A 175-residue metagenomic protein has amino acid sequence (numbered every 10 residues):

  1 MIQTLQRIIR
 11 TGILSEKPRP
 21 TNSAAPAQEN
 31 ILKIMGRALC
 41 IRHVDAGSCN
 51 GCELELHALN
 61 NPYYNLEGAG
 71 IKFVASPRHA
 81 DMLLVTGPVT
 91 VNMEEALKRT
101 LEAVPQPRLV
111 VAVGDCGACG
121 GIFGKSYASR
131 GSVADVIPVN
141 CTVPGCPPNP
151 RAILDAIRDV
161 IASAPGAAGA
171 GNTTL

Functional and structural regions predicted by a protein language model:
M1-G51, A58, P62-G68, F73-P77 (+4 more regions): Iron-sulfur (Fe-S) cluster-binding modules
G47, P88-V91, C116-A118, P148: Short glycine-rich anion-binding loops that position phosphate/pyrophosphate groups of nucleotides and phosphorylated
F73, V85, T90-M93, T142: Metallocofactor- and cofactor-centric catalytic cores in central/energy metabolism, strongly enriched
D81-M82, L109: Structural motif
T90-L97, G120-G124: Glycine/threonine-rich flexible loop motifs
A96-V111: A short, gly/pro- and small-residue-rich
A118-A134: Glycine-rich, charge-decorated loop segments at or immediately adjacent to ligand/cofactor-binding or catalytic sites
